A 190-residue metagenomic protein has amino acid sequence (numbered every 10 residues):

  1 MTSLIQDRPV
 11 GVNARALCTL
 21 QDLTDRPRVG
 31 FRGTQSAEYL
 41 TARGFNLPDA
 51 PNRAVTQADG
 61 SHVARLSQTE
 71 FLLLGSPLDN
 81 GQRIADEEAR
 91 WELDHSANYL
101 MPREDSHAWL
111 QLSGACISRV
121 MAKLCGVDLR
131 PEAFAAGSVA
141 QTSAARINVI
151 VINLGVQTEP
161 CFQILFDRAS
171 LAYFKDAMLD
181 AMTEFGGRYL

Functional and structural regions predicted by a protein language model:
M1-L190: Basic, glycine/lysine-rich polyanion-binding surfaces/domains
